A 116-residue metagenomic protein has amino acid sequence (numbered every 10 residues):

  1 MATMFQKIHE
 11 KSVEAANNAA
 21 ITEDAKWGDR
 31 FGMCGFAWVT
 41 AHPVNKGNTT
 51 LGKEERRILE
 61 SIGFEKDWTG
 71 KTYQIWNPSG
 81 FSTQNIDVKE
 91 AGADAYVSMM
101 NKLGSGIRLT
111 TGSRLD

Functional and structural regions predicted by a protein language model:
M1-G63: N-terminal leader/targeting segments
Q6, E10, Y73-I75, S98: Hydrophobic transmembrane signal anchors and adjacent membrane-proximal interface regions, especially in viral
G35-T40, Q74-S82: Basic amphipathic recognition helices
W68-T72: Acidic, low-complexity, intrinsically disordered interaction modules
W76-D116: Short, compact, well-ordered microdomains
